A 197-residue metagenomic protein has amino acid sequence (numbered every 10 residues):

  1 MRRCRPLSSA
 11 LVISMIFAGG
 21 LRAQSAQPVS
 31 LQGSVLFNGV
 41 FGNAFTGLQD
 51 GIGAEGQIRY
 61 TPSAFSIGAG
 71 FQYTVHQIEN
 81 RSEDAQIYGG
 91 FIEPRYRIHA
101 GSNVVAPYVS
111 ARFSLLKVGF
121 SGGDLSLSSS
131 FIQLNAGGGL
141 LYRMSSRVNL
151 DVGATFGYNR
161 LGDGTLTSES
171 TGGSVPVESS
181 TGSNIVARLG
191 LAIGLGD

Functional and structural regions predicted by a protein language model:
M1-P28, G196-D197: Cleavable N-terminal export/targeting peptides
A23-I67, Y73-H76, G182-D197: Short glycine/proline- and aromatic-enriched beta-strand/turn motifs that initiate or cap beta-hairpins
A26, T61-F65, H99-V105, R143-R147 (+1 more regions): Outer-membrane beta-barrel channels and translocator barrels
V29, L48-A54, D84-G90, V105 (+2 more regions): Residues that define the transmembrane beta-barrel architecture of outer-membrane proteins
V35-G39, A54-Y60, F71, I92-Y96 (+4 more regions): Residues on the lipid-exposed face of transmembrane beta-strands in outer-membrane beta-barrel proteins
N38-G42, T74-I78, S114-V118, G157-D163 (+1 more regions): Structural signature of outer-membrane beta-barrel domains
N43-D50, I78-A85, V118-L127, D163-T171: Outer-membrane beta-barrel translocator domains and adjoining extracellular loop/strand segments of Gram-negative
S145-D197: Predominantly the C-terminal beta-signal and adjacent terminal strand-loop region of outer-membrane beta-barrel
